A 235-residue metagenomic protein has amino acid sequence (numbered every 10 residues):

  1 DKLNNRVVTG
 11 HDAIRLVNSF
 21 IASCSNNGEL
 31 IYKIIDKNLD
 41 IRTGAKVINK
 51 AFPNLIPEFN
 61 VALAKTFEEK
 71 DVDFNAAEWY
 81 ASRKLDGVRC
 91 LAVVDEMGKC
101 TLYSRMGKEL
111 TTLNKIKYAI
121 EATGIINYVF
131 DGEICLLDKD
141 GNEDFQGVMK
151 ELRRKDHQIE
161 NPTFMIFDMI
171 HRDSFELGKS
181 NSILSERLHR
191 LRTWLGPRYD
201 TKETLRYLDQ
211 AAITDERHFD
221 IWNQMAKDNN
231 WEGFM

Functional and structural regions predicted by a protein language model:
D1-D12, A76-D200: Covalent nucleotidyltransferase
R6-A45, N49: Low-complexity, highly charged intrinsically disordered N-terminal segments that act as targeting/localization
I14, N27-G28, I41, A45 (+3 more regions): Alpha-helix initiation and N-capping motif
V17, G28, N127, W231-M235: Short amphipathic alpha-helical interface segments
C24-S25, T193-E203, D228-E232: Secondary-structure boundary elements
I35-K37, N49, A62-E68, F130-K139: Short, glycine/charge-rich beta-strand/loop segments that flank catalytic centers and engage negatively charged groups
R42-A62, Y207-M235: Amphipathic alpha-helical
N54-A81: Charged, flexible boundary elements
